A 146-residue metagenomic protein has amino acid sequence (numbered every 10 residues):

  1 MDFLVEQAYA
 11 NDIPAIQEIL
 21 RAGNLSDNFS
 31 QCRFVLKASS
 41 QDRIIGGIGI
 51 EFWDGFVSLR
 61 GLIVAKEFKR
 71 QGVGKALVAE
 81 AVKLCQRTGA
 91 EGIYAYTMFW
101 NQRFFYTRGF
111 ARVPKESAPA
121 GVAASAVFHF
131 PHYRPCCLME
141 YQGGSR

Functional and structural regions predicted by a protein language model:
M1-F29, K37-S39, P135-R146: Short amphipathic alpha-helix that is part of the acyltransferase structural core
N11-A15, D54, F99-R103: Short alpha-helical
F34, F99-W100, P119: Conserved beta-strand edge residues that scaffold enzyme active sites
K37, R43-E51, F56-I63: Conserved beta-strand in the GNAT
F68, G72-E80: Conserved acetyl-CoA pyrophosphate-binding loop and the N-cap/start of the following alpha-helix in GNAT-like
C85-M98: Conserved GNAT acetyl-CoA-binding A-motif
Y96, A111-L138: Conserved catalytic-core motifs of GNAT/GCN5-like acyltransferases
F105-Y106, F110: Conserved active-site tyrosine of GNAT-family acetyltransferases
